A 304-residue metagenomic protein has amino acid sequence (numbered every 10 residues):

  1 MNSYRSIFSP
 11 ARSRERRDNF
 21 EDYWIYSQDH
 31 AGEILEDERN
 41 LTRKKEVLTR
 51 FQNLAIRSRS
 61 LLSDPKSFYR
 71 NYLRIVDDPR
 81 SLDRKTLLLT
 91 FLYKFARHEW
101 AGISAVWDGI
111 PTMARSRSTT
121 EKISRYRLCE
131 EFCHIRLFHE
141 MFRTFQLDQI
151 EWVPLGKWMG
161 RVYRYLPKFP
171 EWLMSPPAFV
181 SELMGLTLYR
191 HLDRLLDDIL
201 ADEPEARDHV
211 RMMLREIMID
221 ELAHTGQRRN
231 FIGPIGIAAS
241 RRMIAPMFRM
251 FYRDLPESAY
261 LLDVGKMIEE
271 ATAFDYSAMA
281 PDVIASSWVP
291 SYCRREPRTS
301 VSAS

Functional and structural regions predicted by a protein language model:
M1-S304: Non-heme di-metal
